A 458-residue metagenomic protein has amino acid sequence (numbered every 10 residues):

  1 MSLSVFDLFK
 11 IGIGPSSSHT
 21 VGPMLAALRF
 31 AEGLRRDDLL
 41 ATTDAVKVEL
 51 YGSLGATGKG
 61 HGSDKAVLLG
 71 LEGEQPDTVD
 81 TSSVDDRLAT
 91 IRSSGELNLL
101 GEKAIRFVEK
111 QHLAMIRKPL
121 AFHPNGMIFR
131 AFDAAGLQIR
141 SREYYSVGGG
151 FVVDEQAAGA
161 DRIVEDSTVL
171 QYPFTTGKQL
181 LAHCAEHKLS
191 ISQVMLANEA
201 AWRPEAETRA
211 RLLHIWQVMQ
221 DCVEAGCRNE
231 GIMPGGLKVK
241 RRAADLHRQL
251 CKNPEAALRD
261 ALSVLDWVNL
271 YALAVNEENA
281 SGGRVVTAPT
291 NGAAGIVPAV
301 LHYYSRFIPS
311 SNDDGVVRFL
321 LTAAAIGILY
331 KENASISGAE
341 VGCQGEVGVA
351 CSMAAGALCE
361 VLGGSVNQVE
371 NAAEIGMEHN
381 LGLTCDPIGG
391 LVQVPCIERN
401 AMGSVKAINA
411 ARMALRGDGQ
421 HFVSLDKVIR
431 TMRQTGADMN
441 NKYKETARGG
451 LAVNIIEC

Functional and structural regions predicted by a protein language model:
S2-I13, R29-F30, A45: N-terminal signal-anchor module of multipass membrane proteins
L8, G12, V268-N276, F319-G327 (+3 more regions): Short alpha-helical scaffolding segments that buttress acidic/His motifs in well-ordered protein cores
F9-A27, S281-V300, V341-S352: Conserved phosphate/anionic-ligand binding catalytic regions in large, soluble enzymes, centered on
S18-R35, P298-S310, A355-G363: Alpha-helical support elements that line or immediately flank enzyme active sites and cofactor-binding pockets
P76-A256: C-terminal regulatory domains involved in ligand/effector binding and gene-expression control
R203-G342, G450-C458: Accessory "access/gating" subregions that flank catalytic or transport cores
S311, T322, I328-A401, M413-F422: Hydrophobic alpha-helical bundle architecture
F422-C458: Extended hydrophobic packing segments that form well-structured cores
